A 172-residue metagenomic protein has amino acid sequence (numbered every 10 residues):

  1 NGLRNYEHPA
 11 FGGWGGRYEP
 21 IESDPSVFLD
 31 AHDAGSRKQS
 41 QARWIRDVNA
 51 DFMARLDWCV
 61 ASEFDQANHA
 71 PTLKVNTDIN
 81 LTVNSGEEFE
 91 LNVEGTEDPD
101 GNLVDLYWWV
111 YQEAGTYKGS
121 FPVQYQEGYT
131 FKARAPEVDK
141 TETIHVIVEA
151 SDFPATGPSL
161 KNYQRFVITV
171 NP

Functional and structural regions predicted by a protein language model:
N1-F64: A post-motif C-terminal structural segment
F64-I79, V104, F166: Proline-centered linker/hinge motifs at extracellular inter-domain junctions
K74-N76, V110-R134: Low-complexity "stalk/linker" and mucin-like segments enriched in Ser/Thr/Pro/Ala/Gly
L81-F89: Short, solvent-exposed loop/linker segments at the N-terminal edge of repeated beta-sheet extracellular domains
N92-D100, W109-Y111: Acidic, Ser/Thr
R134-T141, F153: Short, surface-exposed loop/turn segments at beta-strand-coil junctions that are enriched for proline with nearby
V146-V148: Hydrophobic/tyrosine-rich beta-strand signature of extracellular beta-sandwich/beta-rich modules, prominently
S151-S159: Short, solvent-exposed loop/turn segments at the edges of extracellular beta-sandwich modules
